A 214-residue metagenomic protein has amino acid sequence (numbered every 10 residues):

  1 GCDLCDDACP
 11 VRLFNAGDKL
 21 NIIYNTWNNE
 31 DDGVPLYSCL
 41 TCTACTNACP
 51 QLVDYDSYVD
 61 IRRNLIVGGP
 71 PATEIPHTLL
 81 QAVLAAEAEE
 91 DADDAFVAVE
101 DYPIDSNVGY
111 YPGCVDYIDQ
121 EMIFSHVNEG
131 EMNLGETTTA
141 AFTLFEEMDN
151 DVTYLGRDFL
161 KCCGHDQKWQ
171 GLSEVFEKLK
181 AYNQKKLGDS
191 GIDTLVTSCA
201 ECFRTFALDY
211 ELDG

Functional and structural regions predicted by a protein language model:
G1-K19: A broadly conserved sequence feature marking short terminus-proximal activation segments in nucleic acid-centric
A16-L160, D166-T197, F203, D209: Iron-sulfur-cluster electron-transfer modules
L212-G214: Short, intrinsically disordered, charge-balanced linker/junction segments flanking boundaries in proteins
